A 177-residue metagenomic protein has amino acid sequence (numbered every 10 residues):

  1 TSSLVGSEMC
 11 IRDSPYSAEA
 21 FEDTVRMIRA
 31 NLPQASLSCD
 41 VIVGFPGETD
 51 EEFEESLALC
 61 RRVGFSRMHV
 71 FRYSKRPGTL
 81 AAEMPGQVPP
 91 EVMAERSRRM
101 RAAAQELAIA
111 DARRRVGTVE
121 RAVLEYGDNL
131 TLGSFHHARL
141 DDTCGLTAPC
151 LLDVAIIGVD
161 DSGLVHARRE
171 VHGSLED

Functional and structural regions predicted by a protein language model:
T1-G6, I11: Single conserved hydrophobic/aromatic residue that forms the stacking wall/gate of nucleotide- or nucleobase-binding
S2-S3, A30, R115: Generic structural signal for beta-strand residues in well-ordered domains
S2-S3, S74, T79, L132-S134: Short linear Ser/Thr-Pro motifs
S7-E8, G78-E83: A short small-residue
R12-E19, G44-D50, Q87-E91, D141-G145: Short, contiguous acidic/charged loop-to-helix segments that flank catalytic cores in large enzymes
A18-T79, R99-L107: Conserved C-terminal portion of the radical SAM core fold that forms the substrate/S-adenosylmethionine-binding
E83-D177: Terminal RNA-binding accessory module
